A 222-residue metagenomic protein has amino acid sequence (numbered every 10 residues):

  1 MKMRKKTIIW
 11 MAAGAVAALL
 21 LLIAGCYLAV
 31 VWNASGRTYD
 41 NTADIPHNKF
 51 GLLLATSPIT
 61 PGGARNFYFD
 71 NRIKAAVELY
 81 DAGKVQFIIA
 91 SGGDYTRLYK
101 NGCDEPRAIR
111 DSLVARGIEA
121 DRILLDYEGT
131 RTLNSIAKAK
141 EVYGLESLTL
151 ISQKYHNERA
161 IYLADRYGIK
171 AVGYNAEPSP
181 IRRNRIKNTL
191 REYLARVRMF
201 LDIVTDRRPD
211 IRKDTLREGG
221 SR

Functional and structural regions predicted by a protein language model:
M1-K2, I45-H47, V197: Extended hydrophobic leader/signal-anchor segments used for secretion and membrane insertion
M1-M3, A12, I88-I89, D94: Solvent-exposed, charged interface segments at domain starts and junctions
K2-A43: N-terminal type II signal-anchor transmembrane helix that functions as the membrane-insertion/stop-transfer segment
T7, M11-A12, N184, N188 (+1 more regions): Residue-level signature of transmembrane alpha-helical entry/exit and packing/kink sites in multi-pass membrane
A13, A17, L79, I203-T205: Enrichment for repetitive, rod-forming helical segments
A29-T189: A structural signal for short, hydrophobic/glycine-enriched beta-strand patches
I186-R208: A transmembrane-helix-recognition feature enriched in membrane-embedded lipid enzymes and envelope glyco-/phospholipid
R207-R222: Short linear elements at protein peripheries
